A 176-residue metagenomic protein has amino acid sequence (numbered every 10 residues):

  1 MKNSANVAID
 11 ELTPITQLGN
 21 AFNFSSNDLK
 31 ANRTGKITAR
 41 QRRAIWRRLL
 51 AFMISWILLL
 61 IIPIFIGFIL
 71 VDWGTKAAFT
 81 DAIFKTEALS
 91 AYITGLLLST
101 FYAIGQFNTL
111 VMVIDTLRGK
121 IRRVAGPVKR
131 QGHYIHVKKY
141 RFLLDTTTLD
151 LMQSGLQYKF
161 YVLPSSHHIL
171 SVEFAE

Functional and structural regions predicted by a protein language model:
K2-A51: Cytosolic juxtamembrane N-terminal segments of multi-pass membrane proteins
A39-R118: Alpha-helical transmembrane spans
V111-G132: Structural detector for short beta-strands of small beta-barrel domains
G119-I121, V137, Q153: A generic structural signal for short, non-catalytic loop/turn and secondary-structure boundary residues
P127-V128, I135, F160-V162: Short, exposed beta-strand/loop patches in secreted or surface proteins that constitute
Q131-R141: Exposed beta-strand/loop interface patches that mediate assembly or binding
Y140-M152: Beta-strand/loop nucleic-acid-binding surfaces
L151-E176: A membrane-cytosol interface segment of integral membrane proteins
